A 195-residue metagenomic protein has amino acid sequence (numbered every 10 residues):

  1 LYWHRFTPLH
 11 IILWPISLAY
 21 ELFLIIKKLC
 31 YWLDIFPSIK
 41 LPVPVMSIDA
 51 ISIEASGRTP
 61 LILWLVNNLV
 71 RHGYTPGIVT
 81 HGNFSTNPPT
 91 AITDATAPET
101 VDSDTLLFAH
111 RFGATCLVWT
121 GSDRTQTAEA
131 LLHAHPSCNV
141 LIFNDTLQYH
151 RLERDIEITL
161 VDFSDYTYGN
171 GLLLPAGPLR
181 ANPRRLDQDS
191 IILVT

Functional and structural regions predicted by a protein language model:
L1-P44: A transmembrane-helix-recognition feature enriched in membrane-embedded lipid enzymes and envelope glyco-/phospholipid
L1-W3, A50, A55-S56, D189: Membrane-proximal helical "anchor" segments flanking the first transmembrane region of inner-membrane enzymes
Y2, Y20, Y31, Y74 (+2 more regions): Sequence-level detector for tyrosine residue identity
W3, F23-K28, M46, S85 (+2 more regions): Residue-level signal for well-ordered alpha-helical segments
S17-Y20, L24, M46, L63-N67 (+1 more regions): N-terminal, well-ordered alpha-helical segments
L29-T93: Walker A (P-loop) phosphate-binding motif
N83-T195: Phosphate/Mg2+-binding loops and adjacent switch elements in nucleotide/diphosphate-handling enzyme cores
